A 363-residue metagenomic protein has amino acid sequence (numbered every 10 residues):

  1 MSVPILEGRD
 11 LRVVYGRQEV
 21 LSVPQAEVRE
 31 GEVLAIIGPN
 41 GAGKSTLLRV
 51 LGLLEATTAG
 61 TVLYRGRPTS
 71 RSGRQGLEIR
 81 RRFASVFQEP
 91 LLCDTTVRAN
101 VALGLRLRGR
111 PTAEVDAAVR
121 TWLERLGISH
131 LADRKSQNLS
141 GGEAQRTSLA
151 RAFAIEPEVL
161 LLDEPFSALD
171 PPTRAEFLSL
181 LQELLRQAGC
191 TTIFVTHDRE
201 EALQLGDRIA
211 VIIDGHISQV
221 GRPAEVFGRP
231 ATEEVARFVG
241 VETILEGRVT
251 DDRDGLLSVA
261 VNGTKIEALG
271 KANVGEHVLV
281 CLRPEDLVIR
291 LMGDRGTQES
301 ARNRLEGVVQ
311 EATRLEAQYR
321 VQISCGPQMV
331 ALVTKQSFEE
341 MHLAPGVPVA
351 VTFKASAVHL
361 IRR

Functional and structural regions predicted by a protein language model:
I37-P39: The feature captures the beta-strand-to-loop junction immediately N-terminal to the Walker
G52: Helix-to-loop junction immediately C-terminal to a conserved catalytic motif
T69-A84, L107, V226, P230: ABC ATPase NBD coupling module
R106, A113-L131, Q182-E183: Conserved ABC ATPase "signature" region
K135-L139, E143: Conserved ABC ATPase signature
A154-E158: A short, proline-enriched helix->beta-strand linker immediately N-terminal to the Walker B motif in ABC-type P-loop
G263-T313, K335-R363: Glycine/charge-rich catalytic "coupling/switch" loops of P-loop NTPases
